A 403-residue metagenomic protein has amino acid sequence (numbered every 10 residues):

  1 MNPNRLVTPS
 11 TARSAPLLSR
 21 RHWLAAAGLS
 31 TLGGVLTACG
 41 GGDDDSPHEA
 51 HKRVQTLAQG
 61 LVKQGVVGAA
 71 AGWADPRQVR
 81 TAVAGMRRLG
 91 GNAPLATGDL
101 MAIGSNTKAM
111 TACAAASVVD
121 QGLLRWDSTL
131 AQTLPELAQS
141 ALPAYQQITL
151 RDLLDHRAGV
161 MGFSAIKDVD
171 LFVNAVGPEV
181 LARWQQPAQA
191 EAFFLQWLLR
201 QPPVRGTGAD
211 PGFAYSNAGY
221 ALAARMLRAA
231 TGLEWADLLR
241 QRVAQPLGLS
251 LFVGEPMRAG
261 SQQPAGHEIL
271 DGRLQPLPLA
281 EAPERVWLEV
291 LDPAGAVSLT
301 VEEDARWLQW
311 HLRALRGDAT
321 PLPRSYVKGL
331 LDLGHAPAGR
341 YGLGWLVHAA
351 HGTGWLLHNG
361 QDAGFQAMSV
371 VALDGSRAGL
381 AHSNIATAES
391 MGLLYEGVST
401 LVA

Functional and structural regions predicted by a protein language model:
M1-G34: N-terminal secretory signal peptides
L29, G33-K52: Bacterial Sec-dependent N-terminal signal peptides
H51-I103, A116, G206: Short, conserved catalytic-motif segment at the N-terminal edge
A58-Q59, R77, M101-L130, Y220-R228 (+2 more regions): Active-site SXXK
A82, Q366-I385: Short, well-ordered beta-strand elements
R125-A141, P246-L247: Short, glycine/proline-biased beta-turn/loop segments that scaffold the active-site neighborhood
L142-Q361: Short, surface-exposed loop or secondary-structure junction motifs that flank catalytic or metal-binding residues
I385-A403: Short, gly/Ser/Thr-rich active-site loops of penicillin-recognizing serine hydrolases
